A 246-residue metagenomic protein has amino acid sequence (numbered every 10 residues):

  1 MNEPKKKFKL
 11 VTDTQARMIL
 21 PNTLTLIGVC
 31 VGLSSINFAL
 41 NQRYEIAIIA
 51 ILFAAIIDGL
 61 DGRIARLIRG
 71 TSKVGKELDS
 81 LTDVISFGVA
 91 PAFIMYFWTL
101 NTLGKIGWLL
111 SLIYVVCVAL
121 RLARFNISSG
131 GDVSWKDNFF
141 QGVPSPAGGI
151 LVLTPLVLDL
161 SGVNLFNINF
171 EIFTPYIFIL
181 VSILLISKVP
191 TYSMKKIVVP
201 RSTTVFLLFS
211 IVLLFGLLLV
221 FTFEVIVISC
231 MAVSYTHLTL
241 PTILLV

Functional and structural regions predicted by a protein language model:
M1-G59: Topogenic membrane-insertion module of multi-pass membrane proteins
N2-K9, Q15, V84-L208, G216: A feature for the membrane-embedded catalytic helix bundles of lipid/isoprenoid biosynthetic enzymes
C30-S34, L208-G216: Hydrophobic, membrane-inserted alpha-helices
L40-E45, T102, L218-I226: Transmembrane helix interruption/hinge and helix-loop junction motifs
I48-A54, L109-Y114, P175-V181, E224-Y235: Hydrophobic core segments of alpha-helical transmembrane domains in multi-pass membrane proteins
I49-F93, A123-S129: Acidic (Asp/Glu-rich) catalytic motifs at the cytosolic membrane interface
I211-C230, L238: C-terminal accessory regions appended to core domains
T236-T242: Conserved small/polar residues in nucleotide/adenosyl-binding loops
